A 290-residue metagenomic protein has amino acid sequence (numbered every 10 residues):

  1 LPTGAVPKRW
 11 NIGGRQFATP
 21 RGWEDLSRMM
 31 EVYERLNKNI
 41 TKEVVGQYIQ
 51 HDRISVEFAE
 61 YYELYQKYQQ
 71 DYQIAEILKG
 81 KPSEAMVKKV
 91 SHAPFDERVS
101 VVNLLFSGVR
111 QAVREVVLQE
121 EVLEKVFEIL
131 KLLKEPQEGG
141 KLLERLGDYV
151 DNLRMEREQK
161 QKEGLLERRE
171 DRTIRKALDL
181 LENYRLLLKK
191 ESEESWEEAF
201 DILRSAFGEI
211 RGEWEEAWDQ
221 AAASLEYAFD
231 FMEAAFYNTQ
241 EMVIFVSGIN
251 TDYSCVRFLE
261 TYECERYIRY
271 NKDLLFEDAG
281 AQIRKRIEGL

Functional and structural regions predicted by a protein language model:
L1-N152: Alpha-helical lid/collar subdomain of P-loop NTPases
E84-L290: Terminal-proximal interaction/regulatory segments of ATP-powered molecular machines
